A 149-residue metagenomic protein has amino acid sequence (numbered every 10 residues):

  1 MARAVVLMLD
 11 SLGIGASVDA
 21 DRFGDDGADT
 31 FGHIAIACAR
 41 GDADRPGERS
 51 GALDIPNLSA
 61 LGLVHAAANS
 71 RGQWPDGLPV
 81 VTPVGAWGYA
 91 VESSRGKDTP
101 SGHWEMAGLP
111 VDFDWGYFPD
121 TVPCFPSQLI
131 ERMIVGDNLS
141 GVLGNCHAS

Functional and structural regions predicted by a protein language model:
M1-V5: Extreme N-terminal starter segment of soluble prokaryotic enzymes
M8: Generic enzyme active-site microenvironment
S11-S149: Active-site nucleophile/metal-coordination loop of metallo-enzymes that catalyze phosphate/sulfate and related
